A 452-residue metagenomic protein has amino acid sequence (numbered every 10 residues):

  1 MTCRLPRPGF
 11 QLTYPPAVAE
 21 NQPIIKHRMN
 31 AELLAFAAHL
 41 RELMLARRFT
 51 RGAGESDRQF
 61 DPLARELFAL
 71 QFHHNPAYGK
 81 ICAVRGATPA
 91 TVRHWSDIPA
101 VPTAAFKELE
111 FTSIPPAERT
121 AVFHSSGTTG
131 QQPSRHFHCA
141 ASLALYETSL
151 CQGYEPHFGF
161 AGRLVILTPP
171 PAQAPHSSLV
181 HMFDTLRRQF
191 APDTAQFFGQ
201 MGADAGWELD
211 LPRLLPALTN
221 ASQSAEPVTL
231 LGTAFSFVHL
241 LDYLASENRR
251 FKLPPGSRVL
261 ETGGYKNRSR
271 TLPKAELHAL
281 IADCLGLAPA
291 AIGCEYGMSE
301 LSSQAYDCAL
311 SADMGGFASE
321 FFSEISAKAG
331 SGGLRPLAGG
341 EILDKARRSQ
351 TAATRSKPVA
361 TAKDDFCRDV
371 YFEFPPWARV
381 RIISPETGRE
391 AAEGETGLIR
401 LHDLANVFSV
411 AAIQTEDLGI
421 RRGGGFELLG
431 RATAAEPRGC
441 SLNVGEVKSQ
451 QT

Functional and structural regions predicted by a protein language model:
M1-R28, M314-R368: Intrinsic disorder/low-complexity segments
E20, H73, G232: A conserved hydrophobic position in a structured secondary element of the catalytic/binding core that shapes
I25-M44, R58-L70, G162-R163, L167-P170 (+5 more regions): Active-site glycine/GP-rich loop and adjacent strand/helix microenvironment that borders small-molecule binding pockets
G54, R58, L70-H73, A77-H124 (+2 more regions): Active-site diphosphate/adenylate-binding microenvironment
A83, A141, D283: Short polybasic/polar patches that bind polyanions
S126-A174: Conserved adenylate-forming
